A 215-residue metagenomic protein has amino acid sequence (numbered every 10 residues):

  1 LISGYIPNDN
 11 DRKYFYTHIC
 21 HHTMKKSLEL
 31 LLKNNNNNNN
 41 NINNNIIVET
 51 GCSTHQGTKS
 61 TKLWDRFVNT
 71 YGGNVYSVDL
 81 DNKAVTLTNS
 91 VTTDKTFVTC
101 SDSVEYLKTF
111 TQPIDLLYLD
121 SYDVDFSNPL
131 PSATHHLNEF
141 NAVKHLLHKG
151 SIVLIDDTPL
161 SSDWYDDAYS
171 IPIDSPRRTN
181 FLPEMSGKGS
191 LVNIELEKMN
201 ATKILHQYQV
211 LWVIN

Functional and structural regions predicted by a protein language model:
L1-N215: A short alpha-helical cap/connector motif
